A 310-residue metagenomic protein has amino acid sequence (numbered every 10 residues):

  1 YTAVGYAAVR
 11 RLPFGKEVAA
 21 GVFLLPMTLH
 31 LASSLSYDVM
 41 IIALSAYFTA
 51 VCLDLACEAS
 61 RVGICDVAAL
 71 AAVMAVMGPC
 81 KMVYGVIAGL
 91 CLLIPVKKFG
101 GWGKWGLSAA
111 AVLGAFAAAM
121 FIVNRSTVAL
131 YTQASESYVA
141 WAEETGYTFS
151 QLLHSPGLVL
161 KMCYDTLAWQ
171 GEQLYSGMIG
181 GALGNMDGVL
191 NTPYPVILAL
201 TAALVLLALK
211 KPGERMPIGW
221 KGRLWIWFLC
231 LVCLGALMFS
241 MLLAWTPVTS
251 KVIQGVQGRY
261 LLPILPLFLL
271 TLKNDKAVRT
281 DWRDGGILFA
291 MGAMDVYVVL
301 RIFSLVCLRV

Functional and structural regions predicted by a protein language model:
Y6-P26: Transmembrane-helix signature of polytopic, membrane-embedded enzymes that assemble or transfer cell-envelope glycans
A19-F23, M216-P247: Transmembrane alpha-helix segments characteristic of polytopic inner-membrane glycan-assembly/cell-envelope
L29-H30, D66-M82, I87-L93: Membrane-interface alpha helices of multi-pass inner-membrane proteins
S34-I41: Short acidic/glycine- and proline-prone juxtamembrane loop motifs at membrane-interface regions of multi-pass membrane
V51-R61, G85-F116: Perimembrane helix-loop-helix junctions
A68-M74, K98-N124, L224-V232, F289-A293: Hydrophobic alpha-helical membrane-interfacial segments at the cytosolic entry of transmembrane helices
G114-I122, V128-Y131, D281-V310: Transmembrane helical bundles and short interhelical boundary loops of multi-pass, membrane-embedded
N124-K211: Membrane-lumen/periplasm interface segments of multi-pass, membrane-embedded glycan/lipid transferases
